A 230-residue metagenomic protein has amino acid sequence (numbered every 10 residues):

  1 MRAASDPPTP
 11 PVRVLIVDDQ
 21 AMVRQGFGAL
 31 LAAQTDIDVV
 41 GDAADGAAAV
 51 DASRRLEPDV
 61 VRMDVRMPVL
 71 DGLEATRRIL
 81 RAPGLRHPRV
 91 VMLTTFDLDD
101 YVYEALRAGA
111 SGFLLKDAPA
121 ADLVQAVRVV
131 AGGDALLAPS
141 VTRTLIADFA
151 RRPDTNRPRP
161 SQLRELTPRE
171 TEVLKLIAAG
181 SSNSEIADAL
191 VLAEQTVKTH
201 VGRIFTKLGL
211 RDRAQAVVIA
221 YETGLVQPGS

Functional and structural regions predicted by a protein language model:
P10-V23, F27-L31, D42, L166: Conserved acidic segment of CheY-like receiver
D18, D64, T94: Active-site residues of response regulator receiver
D45-A48, L70-R77: Acidic catalytic/metal-coordinating carboxylates
L56-R62: Active-site beta3 strand of CheY-like receiver
M67: Receiver (REC) domain active-site loop signature in two-component systems and cognate sites in sensor histidine kinases
V102-R107, G112, D117-P168, E172 (+1 more regions): Short, flexible helix-to-coil linker/hinge segments that flank and couple to helix-turn-helix
G180-Q215: Recognition helix of helix-turn-helix DNA-binding domains
T206-S230: Basic, Lys/Arg-enriched C-terminal extension of HTH/homeodomain DNA-binding domains
